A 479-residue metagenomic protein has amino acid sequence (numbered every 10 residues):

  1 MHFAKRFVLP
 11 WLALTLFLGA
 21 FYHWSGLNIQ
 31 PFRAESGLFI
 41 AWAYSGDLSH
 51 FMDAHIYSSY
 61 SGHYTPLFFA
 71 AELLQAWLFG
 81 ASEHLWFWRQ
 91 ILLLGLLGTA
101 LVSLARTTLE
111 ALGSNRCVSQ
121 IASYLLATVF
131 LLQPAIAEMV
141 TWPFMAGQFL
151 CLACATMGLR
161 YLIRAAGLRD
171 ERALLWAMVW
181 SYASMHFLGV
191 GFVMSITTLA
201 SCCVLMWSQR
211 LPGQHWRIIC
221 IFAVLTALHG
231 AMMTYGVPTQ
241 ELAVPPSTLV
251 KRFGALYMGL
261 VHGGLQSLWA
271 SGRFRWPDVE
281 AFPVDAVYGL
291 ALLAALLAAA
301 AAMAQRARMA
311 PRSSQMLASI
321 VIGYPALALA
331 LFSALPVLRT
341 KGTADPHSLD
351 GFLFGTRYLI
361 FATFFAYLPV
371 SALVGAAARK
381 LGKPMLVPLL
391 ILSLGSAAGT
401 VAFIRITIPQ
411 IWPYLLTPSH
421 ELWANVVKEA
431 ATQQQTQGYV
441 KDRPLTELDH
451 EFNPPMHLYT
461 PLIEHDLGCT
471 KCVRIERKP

Functional and structural regions predicted by a protein language model:
A4-P66, W77-S123, A200-C202, L211-W216 (+4 more regions): Intrinsically disordered, polar/acidic, low-complexity terminal segments
F87, I121-C154: Aromatic- and kink-enriched transmembrane "portal" helix at the membrane-lumen/periplasm boundary that abuts
L97-T108, C154-A166, V179, I196-C203 (+2 more regions): Transmembrane alpha-helical segments
Y124-L126, F130, A223-A227, A310-P346: Transmembrane alpha-helix segments characteristic of polytopic inner-membrane glycan-assembly/cell-envelope
G147-Q148, D345-A376: Hydrophobic/aromatic-rich transmembrane helices and adjacent perimembrane loops
L150, A155-L174, S208-Q209: Membrane-interface transmembrane helices that cradle and orient dolichyl/undecaprenyl
R172-L199: Membrane-interface alpha helices of multi-pass inner-membrane proteins
V193-H229: Perimembrane helix-loop-helix junctions
